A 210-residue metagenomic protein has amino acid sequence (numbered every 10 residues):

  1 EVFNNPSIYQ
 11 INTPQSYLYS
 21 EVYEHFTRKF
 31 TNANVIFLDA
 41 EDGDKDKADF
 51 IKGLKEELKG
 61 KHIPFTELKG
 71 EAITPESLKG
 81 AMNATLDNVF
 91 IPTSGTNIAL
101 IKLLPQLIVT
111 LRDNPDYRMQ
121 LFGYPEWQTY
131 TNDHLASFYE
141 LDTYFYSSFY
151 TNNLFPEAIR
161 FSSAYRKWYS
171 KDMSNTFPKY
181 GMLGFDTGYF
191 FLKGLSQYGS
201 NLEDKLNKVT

Functional and structural regions predicted by a protein language model:
E1-T210: Extracytosolic ligand-binding ectodomains
